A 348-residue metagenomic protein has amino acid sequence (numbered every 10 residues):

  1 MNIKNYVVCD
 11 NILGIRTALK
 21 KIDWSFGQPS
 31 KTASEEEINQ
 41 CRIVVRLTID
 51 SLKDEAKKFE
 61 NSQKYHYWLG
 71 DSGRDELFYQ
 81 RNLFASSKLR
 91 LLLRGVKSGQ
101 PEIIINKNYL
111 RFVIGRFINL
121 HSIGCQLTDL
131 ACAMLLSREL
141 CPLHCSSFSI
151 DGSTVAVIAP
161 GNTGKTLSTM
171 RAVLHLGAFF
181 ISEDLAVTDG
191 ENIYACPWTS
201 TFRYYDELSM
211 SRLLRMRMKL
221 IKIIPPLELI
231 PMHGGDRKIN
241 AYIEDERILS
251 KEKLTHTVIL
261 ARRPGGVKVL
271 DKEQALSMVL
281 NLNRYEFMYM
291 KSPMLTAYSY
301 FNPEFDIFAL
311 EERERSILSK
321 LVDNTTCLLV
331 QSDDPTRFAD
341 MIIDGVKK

Functional and structural regions predicted by a protein language model:
M1-I158, H175-L176, T188-K348: A noncatalytic interaction/capping subdomain that flanks phosphate/NTP-handling catalytic cores
T163-K165: Conserved glycine(s) of the Walker
L167-F179: A conserved segment at the C-terminal end of the G1
